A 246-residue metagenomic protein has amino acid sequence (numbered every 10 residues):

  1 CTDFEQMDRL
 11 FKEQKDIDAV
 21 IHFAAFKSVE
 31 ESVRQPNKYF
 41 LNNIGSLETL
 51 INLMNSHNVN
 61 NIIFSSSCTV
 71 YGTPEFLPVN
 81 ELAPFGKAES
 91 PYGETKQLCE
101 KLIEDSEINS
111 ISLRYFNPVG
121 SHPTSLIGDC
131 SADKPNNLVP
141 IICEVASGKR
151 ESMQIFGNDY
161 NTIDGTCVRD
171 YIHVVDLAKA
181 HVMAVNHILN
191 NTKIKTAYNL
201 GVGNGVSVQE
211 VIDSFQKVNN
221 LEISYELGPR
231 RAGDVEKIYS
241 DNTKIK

Functional and structural regions predicted by a protein language model:
C1-N42: NAD(P)H-binding glycine-rich loop region in Rossmannoid oxidoreductase-like domains and their noncatalytic homologs
T2, V70-Y71, P118-S121, L177: Conserved sequence/active-site signature of Rossmann-fold short-chain dehydrogenase/reductase
D16-D18, N60-N61, N109-I111, T196: Structural signature of beta-strand start/N-cap positions in the alpha/beta core of ABC transporter nucleotide-binding
V20-A24, I62-C68, L113-P118: SDR active-site strand-loop-helix element
K27-E31, L53-N61, S106: A short helix-coil junction within the Rossmann-fold of NAD(P)-dependent oxidoreductases
R34-N37, L41-T49, N61, V70-R114 (+1 more regions): Catalytic helix-loop patch of NAD(P)-dependent Rossmann-fold dehydrogenases
S46-M54, I103, A180, A184: Hydrophobic positions on the long internal alpha-helix of Rossmann-like NAD(P)-dependent oxidoreductase domains
L138-K246: C-terminal substrate-binding subdomain of Rossmann-fold SDR/epimerase-dehydratase oxidoreductases
